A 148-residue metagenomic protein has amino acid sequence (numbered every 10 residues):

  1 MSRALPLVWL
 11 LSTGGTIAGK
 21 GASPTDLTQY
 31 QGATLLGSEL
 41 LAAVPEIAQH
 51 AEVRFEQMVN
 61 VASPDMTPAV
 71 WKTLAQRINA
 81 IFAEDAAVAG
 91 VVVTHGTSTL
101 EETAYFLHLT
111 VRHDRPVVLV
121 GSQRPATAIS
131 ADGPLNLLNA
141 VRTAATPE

Functional and structural regions predicted by a protein language model:
M1-E148: Active-site histidine-anchored catalytic micro-motif
